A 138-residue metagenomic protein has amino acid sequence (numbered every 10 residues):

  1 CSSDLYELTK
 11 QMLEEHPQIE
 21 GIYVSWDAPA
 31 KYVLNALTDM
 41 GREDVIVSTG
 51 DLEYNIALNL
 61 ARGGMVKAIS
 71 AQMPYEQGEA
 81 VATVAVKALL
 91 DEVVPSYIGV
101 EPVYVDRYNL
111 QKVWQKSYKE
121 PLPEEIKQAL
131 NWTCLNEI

Functional and structural regions predicted by a protein language model:
C1-S2: Short, small-residue-biased leader/transition segments that mark boundaries at the very start of proteins
L5-L8, P29, V33, I56 (+3 more regions): Stable alpha-helical elements in mature extracytoplasmic
M12-I19: Glycine-rich phosphate-binding loop signature in dinucleotide/nucleotide-binding domains
E15, A36, A88-E92: Change "in soluble alpha/beta enzymes" to "in soluble alpha/beta proteins
Y23-K67: Venus flytrap/periplasmic-binding-protein-like
A71, Y75: Short-chain dehydrogenase/reductase
Q77-I138: Hinge/cleft segment of the Venus flytrap/periplasmic-binding protein
